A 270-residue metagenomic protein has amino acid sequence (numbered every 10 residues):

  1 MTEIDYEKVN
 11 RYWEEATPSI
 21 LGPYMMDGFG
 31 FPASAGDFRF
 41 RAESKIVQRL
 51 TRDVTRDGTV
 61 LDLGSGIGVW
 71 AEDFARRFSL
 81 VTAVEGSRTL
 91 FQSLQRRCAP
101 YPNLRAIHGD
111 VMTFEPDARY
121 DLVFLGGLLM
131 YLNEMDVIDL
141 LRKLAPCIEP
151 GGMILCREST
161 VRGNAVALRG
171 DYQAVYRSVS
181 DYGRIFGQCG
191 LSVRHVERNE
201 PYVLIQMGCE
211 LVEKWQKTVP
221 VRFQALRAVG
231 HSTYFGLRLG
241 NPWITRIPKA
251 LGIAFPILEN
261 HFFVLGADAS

Functional and structural regions predicted by a protein language model:
M1-G58, G66-P102, H108-E115, L132-D139 (+1 more regions): Class I (Rossmann-like) S-adenosyl-L-methionine-dependent methyltransferase catalytic domain, capturing the SAM-binding
L63: Conserved beta-strand/loop positions that form the S-adenosyl-L-methionine
R119: Short acidic/histidine-rich motifs immediately flanking catalytic phosphotransfer sites in two-component signaling
F124: A conserved beta-strand element that flanks and buttresses the S-adenosyl-L-methionine
G127-Y131: Short catalytic micro-motifs in class I SAM-dependent methyltransferases
I138-P150: A short glycine-rich, Lys/Arg-flanked "PGG" loop and its adjoining helix->strand segment in the class I
